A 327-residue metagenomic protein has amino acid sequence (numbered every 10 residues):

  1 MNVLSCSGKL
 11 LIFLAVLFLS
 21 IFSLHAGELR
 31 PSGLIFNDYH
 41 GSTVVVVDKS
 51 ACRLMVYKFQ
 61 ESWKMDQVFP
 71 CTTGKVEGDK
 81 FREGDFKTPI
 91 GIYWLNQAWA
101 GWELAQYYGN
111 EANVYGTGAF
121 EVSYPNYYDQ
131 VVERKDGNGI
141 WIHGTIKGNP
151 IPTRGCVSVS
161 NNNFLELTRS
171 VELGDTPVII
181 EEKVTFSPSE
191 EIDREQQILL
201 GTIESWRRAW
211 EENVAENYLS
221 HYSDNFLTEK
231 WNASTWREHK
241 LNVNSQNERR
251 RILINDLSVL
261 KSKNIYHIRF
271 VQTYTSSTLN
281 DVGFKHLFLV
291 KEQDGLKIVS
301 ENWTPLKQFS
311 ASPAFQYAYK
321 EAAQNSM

Functional and structural regions predicted by a protein language model:
M1-I12: Bacterial N-terminal signal peptides that target proteins for export
L11-I21: Bacterial N-terminal signal peptides
L29-G139, A314: Gly/Pro-biased beta-strand-loop elements
P70-E77, I142-T145, T273-T275, S300-S312: Short, solvent-exposed aromatic-acidic interface loops
D85-F86, I90, W99-E204: Exported/periplasmic cell-wall-interacting domains
K87, N113, H239-H286: Surface-exposed, charged secondary-structure patches
E212-N225: Short, well-ordered alpha-helical segments enriched in acidic and aromatic residues
V282-M327: Short beta-strand edge/turn micro-motifs at domain boundaries
